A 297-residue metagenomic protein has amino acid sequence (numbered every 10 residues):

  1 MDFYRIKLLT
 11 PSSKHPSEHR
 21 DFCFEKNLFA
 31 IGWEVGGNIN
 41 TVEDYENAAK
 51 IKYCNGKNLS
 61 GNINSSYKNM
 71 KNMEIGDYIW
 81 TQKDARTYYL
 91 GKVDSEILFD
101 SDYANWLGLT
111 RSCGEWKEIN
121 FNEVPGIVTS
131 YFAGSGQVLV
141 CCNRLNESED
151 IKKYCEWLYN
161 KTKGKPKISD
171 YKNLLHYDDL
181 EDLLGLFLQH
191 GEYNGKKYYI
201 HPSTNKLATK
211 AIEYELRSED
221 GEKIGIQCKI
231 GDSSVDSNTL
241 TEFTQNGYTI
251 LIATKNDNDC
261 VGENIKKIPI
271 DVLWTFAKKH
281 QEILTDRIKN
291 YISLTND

Functional and structural regions predicted by a protein language model:
D2-I75, Q82-D297: Mixed-charge (Asp/Glu-Lys/Arg
